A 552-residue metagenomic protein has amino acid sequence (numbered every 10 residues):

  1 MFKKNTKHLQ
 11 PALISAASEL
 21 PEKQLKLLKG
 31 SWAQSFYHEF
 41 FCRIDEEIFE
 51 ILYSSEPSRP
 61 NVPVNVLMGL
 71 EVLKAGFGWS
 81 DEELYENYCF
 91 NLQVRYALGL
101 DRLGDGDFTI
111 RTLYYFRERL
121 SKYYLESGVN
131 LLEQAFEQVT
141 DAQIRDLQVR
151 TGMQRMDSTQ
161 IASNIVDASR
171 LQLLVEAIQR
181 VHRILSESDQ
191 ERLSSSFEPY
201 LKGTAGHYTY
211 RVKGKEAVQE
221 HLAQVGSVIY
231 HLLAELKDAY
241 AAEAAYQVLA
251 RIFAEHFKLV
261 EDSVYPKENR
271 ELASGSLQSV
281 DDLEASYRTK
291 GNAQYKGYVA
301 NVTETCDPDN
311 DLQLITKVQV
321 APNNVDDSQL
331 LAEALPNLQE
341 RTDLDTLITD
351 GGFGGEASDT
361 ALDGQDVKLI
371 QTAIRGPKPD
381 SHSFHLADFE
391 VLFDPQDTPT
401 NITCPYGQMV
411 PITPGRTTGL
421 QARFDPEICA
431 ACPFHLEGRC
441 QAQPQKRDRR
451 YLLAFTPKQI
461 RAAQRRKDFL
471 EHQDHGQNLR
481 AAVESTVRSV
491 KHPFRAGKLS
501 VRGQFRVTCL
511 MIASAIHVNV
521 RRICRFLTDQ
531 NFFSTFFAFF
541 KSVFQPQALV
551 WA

Functional and structural regions predicted by a protein language model:
M1-E56: Basic, low-complexity segments
I48-S54, Y96-L103: Short amphipathic helix-turn modules centered on a small-residue break
L52-P60, V320, V501-G503: A short glycine/serine-rich beta->alpha loop
V64-N65: Double-stranded DNA-binding cores of transcription factors and transposases
M68-G78: Alpha-helical support elements that line or immediately flank enzyme active sites and cofactor-binding pockets
E83, R102, G106, Y114-A552: Anion-binding and metal-coordination hotspots
L84-A97, V139-T140: DNA-recognition alpha helix
